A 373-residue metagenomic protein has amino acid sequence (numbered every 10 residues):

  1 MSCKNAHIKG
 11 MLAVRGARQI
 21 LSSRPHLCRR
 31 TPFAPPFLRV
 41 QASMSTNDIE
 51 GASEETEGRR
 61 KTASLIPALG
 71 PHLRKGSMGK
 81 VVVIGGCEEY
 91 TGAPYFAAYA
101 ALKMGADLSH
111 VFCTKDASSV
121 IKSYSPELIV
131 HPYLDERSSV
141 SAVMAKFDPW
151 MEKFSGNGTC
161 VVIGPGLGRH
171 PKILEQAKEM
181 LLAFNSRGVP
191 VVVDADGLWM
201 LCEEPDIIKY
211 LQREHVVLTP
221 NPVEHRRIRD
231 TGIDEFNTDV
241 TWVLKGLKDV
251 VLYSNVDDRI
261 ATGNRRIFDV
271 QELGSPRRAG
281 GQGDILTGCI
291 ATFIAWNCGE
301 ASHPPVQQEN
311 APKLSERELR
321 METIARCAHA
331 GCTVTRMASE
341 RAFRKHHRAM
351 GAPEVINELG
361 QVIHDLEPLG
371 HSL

Functional and structural regions predicted by a protein language model:
M1-K61, F112-P276, G299, Q307-S315 (+2 more regions): Glycine-rich phosphate/dinucleotide-binding loop and adjoining beta-alpha-beta core of small-molecule
D48-I84, T91-A93, G331, I363: Accessory alpha-helical/coil subdomains and C-terminal extensions that flank or cap enzyme catalytic cores
G70-S77, E88-Y90, P94, L273-I290 (+1 more regions): Short glycine/threonine-rich catalytic loop with a Thr-x-Gly-x-Asp
L73-P132: Substrate-binding N-lobe of the ribokinase-like
V82-E88, G164-R169, A291-C298, M321 (+2 more regions): Glycine-rich phosphate/diphosphate-binding loops and the adjacent beta-loop-alpha structural elements that coordinate
E89-M104, H110, H170-I173, L198-C202 (+3 more regions): Short glycine/serine/threonine-rich phosphate/pyrophosphate-binding segments that cradle anionic phosphate groups
L108, I294-G331, E340-R344: Phosphate-handling active-site elements
R336-L373: Charged C-terminal helix
